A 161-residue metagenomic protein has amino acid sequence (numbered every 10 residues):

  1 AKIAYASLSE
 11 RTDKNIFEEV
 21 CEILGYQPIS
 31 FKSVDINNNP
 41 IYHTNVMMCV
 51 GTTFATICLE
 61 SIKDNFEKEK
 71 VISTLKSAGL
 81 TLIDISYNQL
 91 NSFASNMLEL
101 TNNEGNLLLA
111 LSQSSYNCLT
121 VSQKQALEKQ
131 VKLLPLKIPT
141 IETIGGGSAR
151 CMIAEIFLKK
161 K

Functional and structural regions predicted by a protein language model:
A1-K161: The feature marks the mature, well-folded catalytic cores of soluble enzymes
